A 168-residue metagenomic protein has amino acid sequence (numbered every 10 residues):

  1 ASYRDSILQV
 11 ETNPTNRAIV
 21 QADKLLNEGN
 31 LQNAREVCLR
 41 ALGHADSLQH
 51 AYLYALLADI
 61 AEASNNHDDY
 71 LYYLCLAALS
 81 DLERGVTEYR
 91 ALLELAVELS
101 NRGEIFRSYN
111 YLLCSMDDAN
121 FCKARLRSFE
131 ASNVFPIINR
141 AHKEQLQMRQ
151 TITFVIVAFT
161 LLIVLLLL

Functional and structural regions predicted by a protein language model:
A1-T151: A "functional boundary" signal
H142-L168: Alpha-helical transmembrane signal-anchor helices
